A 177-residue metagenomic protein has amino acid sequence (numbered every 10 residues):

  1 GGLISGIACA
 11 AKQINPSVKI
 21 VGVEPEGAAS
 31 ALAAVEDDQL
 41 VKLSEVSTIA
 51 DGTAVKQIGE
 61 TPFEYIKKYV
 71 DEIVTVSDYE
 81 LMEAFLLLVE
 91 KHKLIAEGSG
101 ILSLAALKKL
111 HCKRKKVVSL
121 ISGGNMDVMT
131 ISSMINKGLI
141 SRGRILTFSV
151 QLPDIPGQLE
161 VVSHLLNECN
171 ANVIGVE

Functional and structural regions predicted by a protein language model:
G2-K68, K108-R114, V118-P153, S163: Glycine-rich phosphate/pyrophosphate-binding loop at beta-loop-alpha junctions
V18, D71-E72, L166-A171: Short secondary-structure transition/capping segments
G59-K115, I174: Active-site-adjacent helical/loop segments in soluble small-molecule enzymes
I155-V176: Short amphipathic alpha-helix segments
